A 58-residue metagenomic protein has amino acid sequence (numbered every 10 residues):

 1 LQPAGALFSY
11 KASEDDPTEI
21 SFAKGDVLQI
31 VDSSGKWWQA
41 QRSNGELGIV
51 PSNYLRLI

Functional and structural regions predicted by a protein language model:
L1-I58: Src homology 3 (SH3)-mediated interaction modules
